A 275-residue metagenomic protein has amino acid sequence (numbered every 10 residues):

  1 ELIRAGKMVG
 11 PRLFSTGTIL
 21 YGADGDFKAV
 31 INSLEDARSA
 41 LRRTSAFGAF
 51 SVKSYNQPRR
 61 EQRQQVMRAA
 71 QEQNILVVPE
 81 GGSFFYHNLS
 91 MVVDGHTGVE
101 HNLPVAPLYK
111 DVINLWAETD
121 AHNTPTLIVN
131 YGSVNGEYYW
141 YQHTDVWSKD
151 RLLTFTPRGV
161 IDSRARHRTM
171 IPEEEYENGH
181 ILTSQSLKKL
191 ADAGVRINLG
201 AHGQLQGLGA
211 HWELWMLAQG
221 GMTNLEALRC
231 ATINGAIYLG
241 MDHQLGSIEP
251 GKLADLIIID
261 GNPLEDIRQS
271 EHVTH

Functional and structural regions predicted by a protein language model:
E1-R38, S54-E118, H211: Active-site loop-helix segments enriched in His/Asp/Glu that coordinate and activate a nucleophilic water at divalent
P11-S15, F50-S54, L76-E80, G98-E100 (+4 more regions): Structural recognition of the beta-strand scaffold that forms the well-ordered cores of secreted hydrolase catalytic
L13, G48, A70, V99 (+7 more regions): Divalent metal-coordination and catalytic microenvironments
A40-P58, P104-G220, L225: Active-site neighborhoods of metal-dependent hydrolases
V93-E100, A165-E174, T232: Short, basic, glycine/proline-bearing loop/turn elements
I233, I237, L253-H275: C-terminal cap of metal-dependent C-N hydrolases
L239-L245: Short alpha-helix capping/helix-loop boundary micro-motifs
